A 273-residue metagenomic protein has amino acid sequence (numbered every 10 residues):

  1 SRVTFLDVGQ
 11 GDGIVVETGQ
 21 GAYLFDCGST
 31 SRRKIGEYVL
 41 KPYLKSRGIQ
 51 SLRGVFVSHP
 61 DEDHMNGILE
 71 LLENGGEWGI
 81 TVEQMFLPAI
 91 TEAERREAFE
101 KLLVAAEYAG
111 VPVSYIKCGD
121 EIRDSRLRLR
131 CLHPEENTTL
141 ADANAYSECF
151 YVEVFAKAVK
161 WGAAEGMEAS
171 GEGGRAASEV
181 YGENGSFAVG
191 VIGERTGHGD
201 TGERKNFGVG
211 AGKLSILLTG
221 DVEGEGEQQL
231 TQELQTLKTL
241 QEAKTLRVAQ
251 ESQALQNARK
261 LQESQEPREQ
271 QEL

Functional and structural regions predicted by a protein language model:
S1-L273: Non-globular, low-confidence helical/coil segments that flank catalytic cores
